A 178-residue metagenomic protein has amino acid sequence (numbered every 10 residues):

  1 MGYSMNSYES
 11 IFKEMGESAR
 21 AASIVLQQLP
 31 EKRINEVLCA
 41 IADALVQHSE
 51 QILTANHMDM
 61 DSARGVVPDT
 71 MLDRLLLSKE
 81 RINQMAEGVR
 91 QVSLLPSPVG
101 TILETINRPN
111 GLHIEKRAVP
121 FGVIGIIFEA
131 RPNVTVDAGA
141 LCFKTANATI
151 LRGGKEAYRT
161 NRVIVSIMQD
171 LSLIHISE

Functional and structural regions predicted by a protein language model:
G2-H113: N-terminal Rossmann-like NAD(P)+-binding subdomain of aldehyde/semialdehyde dehydrogenases
L94, P98-S166: Conserved small-residue-rich beta-alpha loop and adjacent elements that most often cradle the phosphate/pyrophosphate
M168-D170: Conserved nucleotide-cofactor-binding alpha/beta core module
S172-E178: Residue-level detector of conserved catalytic or cofactor/ligand-binding positions in enzyme active sites
